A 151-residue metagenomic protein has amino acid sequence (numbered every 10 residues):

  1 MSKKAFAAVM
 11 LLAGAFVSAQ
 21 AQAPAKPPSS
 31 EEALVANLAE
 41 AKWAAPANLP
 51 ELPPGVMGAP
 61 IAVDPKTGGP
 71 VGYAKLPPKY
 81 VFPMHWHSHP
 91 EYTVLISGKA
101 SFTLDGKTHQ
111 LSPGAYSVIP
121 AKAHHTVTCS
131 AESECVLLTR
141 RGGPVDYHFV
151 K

Functional and structural regions predicted by a protein language model:
M1-A5: Positively charged n-region of N-terminal signal peptides that target proteins for export
A7-A15: Bacterial N-terminal signal peptides
A15-A21: C-terminal segment of classical bacterial N-terminal signal peptides
A21-G68: A short, N-terminal "cap"/entry segment at the start of jelly-roll beta-barrel domains of the cupin/DSBH fold
P28, L34-A36, W43, T126-K151: Double-stranded beta-helix
P70-H87, P120-K122: Conserved short histidine dyad/triad with adjacent acidic residue
P77-Y80, H87-D105: Glycine- and acidic-residue-biased ligand/ion/polar-headgroup-sensing regions
D105-K122: Short acidic-glycine-tyrosine-enriched beta hairpin
